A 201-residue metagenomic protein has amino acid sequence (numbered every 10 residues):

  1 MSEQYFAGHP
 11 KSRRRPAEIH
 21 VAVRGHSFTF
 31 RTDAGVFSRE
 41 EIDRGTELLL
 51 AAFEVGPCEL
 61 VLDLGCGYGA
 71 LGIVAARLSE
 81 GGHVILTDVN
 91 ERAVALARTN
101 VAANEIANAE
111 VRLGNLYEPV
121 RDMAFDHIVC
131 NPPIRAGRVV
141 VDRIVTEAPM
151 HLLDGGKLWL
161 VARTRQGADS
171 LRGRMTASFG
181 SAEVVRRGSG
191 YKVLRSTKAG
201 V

Functional and structural regions predicted by a protein language model:
M1-R24, A34-G35, R39: N-terminal auxiliary segments of SAM/dcSAM-dependent transferases
E3-R15, A168-V201: Class I S-adenosyl-L-methionine
R31, E110-R112, E183-V185: General small-molecule cofactor/ligand-binding pocket signal
R31-F53: Class I S-adenosylmethionine
G45-C130, A136: Conserved SAM/SAH cofactor-binding pocket of Class I
I134-A136, R163-A168: Short "lid" loop at the C-terminus of a central beta-strand within the Rossmann-like core of SAM-dependent
D142-D154: A short glycine-rich, Lys/Arg-flanked "PGG" loop and its adjoining helix->strand segment in the class I
G155-A162: Conserved beta-strand signature within the Rossmann-like core of class I S-adenosyl-L-methionine
